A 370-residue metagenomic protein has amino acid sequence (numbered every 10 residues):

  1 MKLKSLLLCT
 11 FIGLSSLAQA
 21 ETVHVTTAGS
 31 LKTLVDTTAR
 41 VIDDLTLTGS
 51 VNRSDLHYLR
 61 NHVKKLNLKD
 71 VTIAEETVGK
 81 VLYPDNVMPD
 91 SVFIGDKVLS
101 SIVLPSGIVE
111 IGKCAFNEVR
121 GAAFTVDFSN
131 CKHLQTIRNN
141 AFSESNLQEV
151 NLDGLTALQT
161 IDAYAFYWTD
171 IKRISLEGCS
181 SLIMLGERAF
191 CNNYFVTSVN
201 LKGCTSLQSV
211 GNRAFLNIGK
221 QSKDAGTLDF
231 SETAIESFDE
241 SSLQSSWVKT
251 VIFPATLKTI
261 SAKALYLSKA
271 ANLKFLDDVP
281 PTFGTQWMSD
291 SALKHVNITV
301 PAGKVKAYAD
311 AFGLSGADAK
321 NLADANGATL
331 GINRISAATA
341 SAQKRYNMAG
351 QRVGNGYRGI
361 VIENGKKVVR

Functional and structural regions predicted by a protein language model:
L3, I360-R370: C-terminal tail/sorting-segment detector
S5-L14: Sec-dependent N-terminal signal peptides
L14-A20: Sec/Tat signal peptide C-region and signal peptidase I cleavage site
A20-T26, D43-V51, V63-N86, K97-E110 (+9 more regions): Structural signature of tandem-repeat unit edges
L45, Y308, G331-I332, G350 (+1 more regions): Terminal processing/anchoring signals of secreted or surface-associated proteins and related intramolecular
D90-V92, G112-A115, R138-A141, D162-A165 (+5 more regions): Consensus positions within tandem repeat domains that build extended binding/scaffold surfaces
A307-G331: A recurrent domain-boundary module in secreted/ectodomain proteins
N326-A349: Residue-level detector of functionally pivotal "anchor" positions at catalytic/ligand-binding pockets or at interdomain
